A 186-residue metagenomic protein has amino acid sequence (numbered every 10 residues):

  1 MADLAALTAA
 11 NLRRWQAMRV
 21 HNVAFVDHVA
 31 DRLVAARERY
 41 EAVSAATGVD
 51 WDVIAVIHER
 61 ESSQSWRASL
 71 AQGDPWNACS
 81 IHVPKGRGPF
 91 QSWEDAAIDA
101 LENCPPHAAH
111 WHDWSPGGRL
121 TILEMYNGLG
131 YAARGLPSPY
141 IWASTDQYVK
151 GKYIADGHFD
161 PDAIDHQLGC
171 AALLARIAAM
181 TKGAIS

Functional and structural regions predicted by a protein language model:
M1-A42: N-terminal export signals and maturation junctions of secreted/periplasmic proteins
A2-R14, D31, G86-S186: Non-catalytic cell-wall polysaccharide-engagement segments
H21, H28, Q64, P75-A78 (+1 more regions): Short, surface-exposed, charged/polar-biased interaction segments
N22-D31, R39-T47, I81-Q91, D160-A163: Second-shell loop/turn segments in exported
A35-E38, G48-D52, D95: Short, well-structured alpha-helical interface segments that form or flank functional binding sites
T47, E61-A71, H107, W111: Amphipathic alpha-helical interaction segments
G48-S65, A100-E102: Short, functionally critical alpha-helical segments immediately adjacent to catalytic or ligand/cofactor-binding
S65-G86: Substrate-binding/active-site groove segments that recognize and process beta-1,4-linked N-acetyl-hexosamine
